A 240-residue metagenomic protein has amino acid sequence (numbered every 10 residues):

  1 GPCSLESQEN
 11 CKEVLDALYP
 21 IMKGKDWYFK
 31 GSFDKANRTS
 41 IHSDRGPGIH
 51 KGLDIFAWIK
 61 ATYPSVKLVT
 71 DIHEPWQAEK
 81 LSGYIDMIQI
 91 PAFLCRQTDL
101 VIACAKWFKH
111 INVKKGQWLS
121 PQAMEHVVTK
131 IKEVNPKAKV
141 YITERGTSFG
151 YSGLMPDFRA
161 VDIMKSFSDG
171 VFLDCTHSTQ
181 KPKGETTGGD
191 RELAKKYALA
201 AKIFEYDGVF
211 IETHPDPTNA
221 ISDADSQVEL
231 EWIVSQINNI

Functional and structural regions predicted by a protein language model:
P2-N10, W27-I49, T213-A224: Glycine-rich, proline-tolerant flexible connector loops at the mouths of alpha/beta enzymes
S4, A92-L94, Y197, A201-D223: Glycine-rich phosphate-binding active-site loops on the catalytic face of alpha/beta enzymes
S4-A17, P47-D54, G188-K196: Glycine-rich anion/phosphate-binding loops
A17-K23, D44-V69, A103-H110, V161-F172 (+2 more regions): Alpha-helix-loop-beta-strand connector modules within alpha/beta enzyme cores
Y28-K30, V69, Q89, N112 (+2 more regions): Conserved beta-strand positions in the central sheet of alpha/beta enzyme cores
P47-G48, Y63-Q77, D86-L100, K109-P121 (+2 more regions): Catalytic beta/alpha-barrel core
G83-Y84, F204: Structural motif
F108-T213: Catalytic alpha/beta core domains of metabolic enzymes, predominantly
